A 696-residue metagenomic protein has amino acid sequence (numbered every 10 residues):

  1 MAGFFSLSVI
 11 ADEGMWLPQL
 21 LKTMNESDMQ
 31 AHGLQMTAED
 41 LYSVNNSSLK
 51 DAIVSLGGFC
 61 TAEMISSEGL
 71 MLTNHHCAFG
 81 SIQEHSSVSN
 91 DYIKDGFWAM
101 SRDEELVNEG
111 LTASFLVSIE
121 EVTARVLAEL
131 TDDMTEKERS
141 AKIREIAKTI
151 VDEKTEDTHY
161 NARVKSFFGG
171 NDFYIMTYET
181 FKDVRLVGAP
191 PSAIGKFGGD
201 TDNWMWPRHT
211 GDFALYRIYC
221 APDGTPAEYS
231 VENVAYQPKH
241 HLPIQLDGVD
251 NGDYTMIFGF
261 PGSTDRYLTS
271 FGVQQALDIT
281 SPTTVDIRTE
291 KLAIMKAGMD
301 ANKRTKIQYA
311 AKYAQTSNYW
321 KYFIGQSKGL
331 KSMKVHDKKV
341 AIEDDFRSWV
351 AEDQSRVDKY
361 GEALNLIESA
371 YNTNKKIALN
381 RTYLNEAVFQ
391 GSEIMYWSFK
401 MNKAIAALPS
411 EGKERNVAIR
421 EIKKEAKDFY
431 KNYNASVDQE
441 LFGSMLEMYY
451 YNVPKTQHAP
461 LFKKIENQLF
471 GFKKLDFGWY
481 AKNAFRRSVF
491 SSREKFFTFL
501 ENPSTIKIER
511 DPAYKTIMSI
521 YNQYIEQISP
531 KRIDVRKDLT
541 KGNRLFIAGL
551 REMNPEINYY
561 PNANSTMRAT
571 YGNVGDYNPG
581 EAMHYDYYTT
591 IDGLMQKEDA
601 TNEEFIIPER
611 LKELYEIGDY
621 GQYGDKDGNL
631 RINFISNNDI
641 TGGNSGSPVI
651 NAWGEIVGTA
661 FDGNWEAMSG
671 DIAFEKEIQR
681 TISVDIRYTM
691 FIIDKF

Functional and structural regions predicted by a protein language model:
M1-S6: Bacterial N-terminal signal peptides
L7-F696: Terminal presequence/propeptide segments associated with secretion/organelle targeting and zymogen/polyprotein
